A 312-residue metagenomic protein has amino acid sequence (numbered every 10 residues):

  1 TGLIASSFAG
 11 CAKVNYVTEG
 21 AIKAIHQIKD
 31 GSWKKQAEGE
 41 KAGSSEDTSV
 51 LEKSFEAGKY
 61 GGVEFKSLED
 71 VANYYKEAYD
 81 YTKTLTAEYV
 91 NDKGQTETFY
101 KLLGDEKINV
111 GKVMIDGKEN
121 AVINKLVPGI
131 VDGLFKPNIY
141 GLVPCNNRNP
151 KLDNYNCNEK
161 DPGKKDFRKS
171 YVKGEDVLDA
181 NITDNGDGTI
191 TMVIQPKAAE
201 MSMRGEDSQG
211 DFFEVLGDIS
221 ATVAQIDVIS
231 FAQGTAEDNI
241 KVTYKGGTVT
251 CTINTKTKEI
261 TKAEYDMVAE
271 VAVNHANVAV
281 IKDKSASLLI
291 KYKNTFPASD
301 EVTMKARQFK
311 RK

Functional and structural regions predicted by a protein language model:
T1-N15: Sec-dependent N-terminal signal peptides of Gram-positive bacterial secreted proteins and lipoproteins
K13-K312: Subset-of-secretome marker
